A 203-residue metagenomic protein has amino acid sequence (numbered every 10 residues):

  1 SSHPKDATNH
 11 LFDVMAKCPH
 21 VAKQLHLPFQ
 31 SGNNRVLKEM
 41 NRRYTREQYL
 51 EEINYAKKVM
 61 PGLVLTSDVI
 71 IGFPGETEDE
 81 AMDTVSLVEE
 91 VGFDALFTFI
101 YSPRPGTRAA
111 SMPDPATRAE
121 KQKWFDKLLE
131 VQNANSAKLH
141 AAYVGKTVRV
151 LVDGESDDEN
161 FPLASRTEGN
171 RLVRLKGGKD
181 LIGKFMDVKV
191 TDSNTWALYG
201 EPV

Functional and structural regions predicted by a protein language model:
S1-E78, E89: Conserved SAM/AdoMet-binding glycine-rich loop
D6-H10, F29-M40, I71-E78, A95-A119 (+3 more regions): Flexible glycine/acidic-rich beta-alpha junction loops that bind and position SAM and/or redox cofactors in anaerobic
L11-F12, T84, L175-K176: Short beta-alpha junctions and helix-cap segments that line functional grooves
M15-A16, T84, P113-A116: Short, hinge-like loop/turn segments at secondary-structure boundaries
L27, D68, V88, L96 (+3 more regions): Conserved, mostly hydrophobic/aromatic
Y55-V64, V91, K127-L139: A structural motif corresponding to the C-terminal end of an alpha-helix and its immediate exit/capping segment
D68, G92, I100, D192: Conserved functional loop/turn residues at catalytic and ligand-binding sites
S111-V203: Terminal RNA-binding accessory module
